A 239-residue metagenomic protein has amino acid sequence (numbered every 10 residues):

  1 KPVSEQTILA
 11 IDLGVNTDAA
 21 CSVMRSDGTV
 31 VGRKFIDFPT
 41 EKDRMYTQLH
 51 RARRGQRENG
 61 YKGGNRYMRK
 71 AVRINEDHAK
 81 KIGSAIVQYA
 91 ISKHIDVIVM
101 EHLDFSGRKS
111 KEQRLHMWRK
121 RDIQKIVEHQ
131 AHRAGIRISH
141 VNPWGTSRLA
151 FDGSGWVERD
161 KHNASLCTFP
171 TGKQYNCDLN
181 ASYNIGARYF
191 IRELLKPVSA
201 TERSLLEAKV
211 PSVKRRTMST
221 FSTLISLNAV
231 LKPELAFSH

Functional and structural regions predicted by a protein language model:
K1-Q113, E128-H239: Metal-dependent phosphodiester-processing active-site neighborhood
M117-K125: Acidic, Ser/Thr-rich peripheral helices and adjacent loops at domain boundaries
